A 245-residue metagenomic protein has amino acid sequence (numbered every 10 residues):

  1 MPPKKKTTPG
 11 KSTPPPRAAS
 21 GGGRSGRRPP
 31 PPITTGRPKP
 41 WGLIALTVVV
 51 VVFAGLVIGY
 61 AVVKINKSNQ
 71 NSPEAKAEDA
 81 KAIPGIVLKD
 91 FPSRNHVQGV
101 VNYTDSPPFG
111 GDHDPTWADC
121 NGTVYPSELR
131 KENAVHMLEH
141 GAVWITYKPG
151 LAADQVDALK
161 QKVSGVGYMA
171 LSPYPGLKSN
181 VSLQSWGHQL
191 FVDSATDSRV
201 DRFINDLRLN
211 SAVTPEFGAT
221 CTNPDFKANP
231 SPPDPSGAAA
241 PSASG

Functional and structural regions predicted by a protein language model:
M1-W41: Terminal targeting segments of Actinobacterial cell-envelope proteins
P3, S242-G245: C-terminal, charge/polar-rich interaction regions
G23, R28, K39, V49 (+1 more regions): Polybasic, low-complexity intrinsically disordered tails and interdomain linkers
P30-Q70: Hydrophobic single-pass membrane-targeting/anchoring helices
F53, K67-S72, G165-A238, A243: Helix-rich interaction surfaces within compact, conserved domain-sized segments that mediate assembly or partner
E74-N133: Surface-exposed, low-hydrophobicity interaction/linker segments
F91-P92, V97-F109, T116, G150 (+3 more regions): Long, folded non-catalytic interaction modules
T123-G165, M169-A170: Mid-length scaffold segments of soluble, non-membrane domains
